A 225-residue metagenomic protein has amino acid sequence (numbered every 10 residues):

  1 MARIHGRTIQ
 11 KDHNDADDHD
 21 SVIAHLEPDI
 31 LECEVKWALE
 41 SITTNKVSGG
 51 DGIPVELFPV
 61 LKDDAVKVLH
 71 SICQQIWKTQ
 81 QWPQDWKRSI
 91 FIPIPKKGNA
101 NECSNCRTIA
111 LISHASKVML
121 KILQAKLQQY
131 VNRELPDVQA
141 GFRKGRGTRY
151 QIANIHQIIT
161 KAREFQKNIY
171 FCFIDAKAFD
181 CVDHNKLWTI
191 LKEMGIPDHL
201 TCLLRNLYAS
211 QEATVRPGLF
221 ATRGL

Functional and structural regions predicted by a protein language model:
M1, H5, V35, G49 (+12 more regions): Mobile genetic element proteins and their domesticated derivatives, centered on retroelements and DNA transposons
M1-S104, A110, H114-V118, L135: Surface-exposed loop/turn segments and immediately adjacent short secondary-structure elements within folded domains
N45-I53, N101-L111, R149-K192: Conserved catalytic palm subdomain of right-hand nucleotidyl-transferase polymerases, strongest for RNA-directed enzymes
D51, H70, C103, N132 (+3 more regions): Intrinsically disordered, low-complexity regions enriched in proline, serine, glycine and charged residues
F58, V66-H70, I112, S116 (+8 more regions): Hydrophobic face of alpha-helices
K87-E102, Q129-V131, A213-L225: Active-site-adjacent bridging/hinge elements
L120-K121, Q128-F142, G224: Electropositive, glycine- and tryptophan-enriched low-complexity nucleic-acid-binding patches
A176-L225: Conserved polymerase palm-domain catalytic core
